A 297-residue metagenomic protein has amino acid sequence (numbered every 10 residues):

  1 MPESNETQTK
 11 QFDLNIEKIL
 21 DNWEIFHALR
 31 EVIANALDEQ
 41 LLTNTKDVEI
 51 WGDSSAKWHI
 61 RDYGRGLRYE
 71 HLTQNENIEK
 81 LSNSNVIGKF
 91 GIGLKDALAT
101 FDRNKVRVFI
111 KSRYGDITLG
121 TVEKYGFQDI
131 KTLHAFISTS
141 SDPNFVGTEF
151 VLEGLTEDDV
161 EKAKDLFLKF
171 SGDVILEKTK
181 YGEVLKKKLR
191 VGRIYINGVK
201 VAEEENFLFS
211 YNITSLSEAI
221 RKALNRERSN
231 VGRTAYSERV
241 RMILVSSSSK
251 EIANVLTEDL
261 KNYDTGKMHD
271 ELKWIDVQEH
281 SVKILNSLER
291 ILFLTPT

Functional and structural regions predicted by a protein language model:
M1-S4, W58-D62: An acidic intrinsically disordered interaction segment
P2-T45, V106-F109, R113-D116, T121-T297: N-terminal assembly/transducer modules of large multi-domain enzymes, emphasizing dimerization/partner-binding
H27-A28, S55, S84-V86: A generic hydrophobic-helix recognition signal that picks specific residues within alpha-helical hydrophobic
T45-S55: Short beta-strand/loop element within the Bergerat-fold HATPase_c
G52, D102-R103, L285-N286: Short, surface-exposed basic-aromatic patches at helix termini and helix-loop junctions that form
D53, R61-Y63, T214, P296: Acidic/polar N-terminal loop/beta-strand segments that form early-domain functional surfaces
A56-W58, T148: Short beta-strand element(s) in the Bergerat
H59, Y63-G120: Flexible ATP-lid and adjacent glycine-rich G1/G2 motifs of the Bergerat
